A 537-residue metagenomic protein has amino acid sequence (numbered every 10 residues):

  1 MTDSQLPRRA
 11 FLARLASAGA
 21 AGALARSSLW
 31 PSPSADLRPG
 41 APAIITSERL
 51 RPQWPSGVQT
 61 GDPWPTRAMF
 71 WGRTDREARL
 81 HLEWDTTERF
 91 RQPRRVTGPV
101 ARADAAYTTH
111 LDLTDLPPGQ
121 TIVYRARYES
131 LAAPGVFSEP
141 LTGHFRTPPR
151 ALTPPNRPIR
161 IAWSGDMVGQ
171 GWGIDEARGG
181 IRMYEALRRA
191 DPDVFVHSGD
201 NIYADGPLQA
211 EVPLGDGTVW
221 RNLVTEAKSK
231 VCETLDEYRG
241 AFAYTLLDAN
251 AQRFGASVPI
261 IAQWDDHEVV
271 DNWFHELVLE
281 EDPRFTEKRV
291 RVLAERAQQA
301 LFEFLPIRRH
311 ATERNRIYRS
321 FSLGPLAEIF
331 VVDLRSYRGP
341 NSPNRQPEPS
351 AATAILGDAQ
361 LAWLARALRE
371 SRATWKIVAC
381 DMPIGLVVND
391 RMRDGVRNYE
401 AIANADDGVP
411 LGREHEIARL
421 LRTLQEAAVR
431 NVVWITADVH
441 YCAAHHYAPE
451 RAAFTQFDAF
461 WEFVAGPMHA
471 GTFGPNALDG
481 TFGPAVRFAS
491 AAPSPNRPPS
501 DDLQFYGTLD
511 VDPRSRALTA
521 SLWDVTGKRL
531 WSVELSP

Functional and structural regions predicted by a protein language model:
T2-P537: Metal-dependent phosphoester/phosphodiester hydrolase catalytic core
